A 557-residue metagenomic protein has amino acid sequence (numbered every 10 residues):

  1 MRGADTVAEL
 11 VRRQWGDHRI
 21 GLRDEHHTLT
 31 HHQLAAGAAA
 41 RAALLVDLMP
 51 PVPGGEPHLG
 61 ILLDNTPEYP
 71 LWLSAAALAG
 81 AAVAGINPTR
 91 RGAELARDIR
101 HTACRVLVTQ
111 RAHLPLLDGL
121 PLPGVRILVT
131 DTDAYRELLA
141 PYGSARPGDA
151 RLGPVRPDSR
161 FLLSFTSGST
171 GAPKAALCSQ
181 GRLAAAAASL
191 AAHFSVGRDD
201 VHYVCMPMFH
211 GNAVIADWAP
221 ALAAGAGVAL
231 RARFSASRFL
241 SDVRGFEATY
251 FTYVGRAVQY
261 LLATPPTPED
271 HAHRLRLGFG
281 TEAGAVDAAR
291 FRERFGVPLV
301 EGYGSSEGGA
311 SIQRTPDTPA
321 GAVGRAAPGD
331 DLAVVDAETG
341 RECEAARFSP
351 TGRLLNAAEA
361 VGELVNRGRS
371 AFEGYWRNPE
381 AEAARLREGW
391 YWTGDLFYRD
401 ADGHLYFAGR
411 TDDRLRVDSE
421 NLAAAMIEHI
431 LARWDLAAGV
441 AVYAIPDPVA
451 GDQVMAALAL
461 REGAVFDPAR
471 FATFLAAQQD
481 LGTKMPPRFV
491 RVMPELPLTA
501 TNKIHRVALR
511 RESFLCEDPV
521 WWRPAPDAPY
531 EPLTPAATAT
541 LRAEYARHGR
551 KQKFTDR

Functional and structural regions predicted by a protein language model:
H18-P51, P57-T66, P70, S74 (+3 more regions): Conserved AMP-binding/adenylate-forming core of the ANL superfamily
H26, L415, A441-D447, M455-A459 (+1 more regions): Conserved C-terminal "lid"/linker of ANL adenylate-forming enzymes
T30-H32, F161-A185: Conserved AMP-binding A3 loop
L107, G362, N366-R377, A384 (+3 more regions): AMP-binding/adenylate-forming catalytic core of the ANL superfamily
L114-P157: ANL superfamily adenylate-forming
S144-F165, A172, S195-V201: Conserved pre-ATP/AMP-binding loop-to-beta segment of ANL
A184-V201, F209-T249: Conserved AMP-binding/adenylation subdomain of ANL enzymes
A223, G245-Y253, L262-A322, A327-A333 (+1 more regions): Gly/Ser/Thr-rich phosphate-binding loop
